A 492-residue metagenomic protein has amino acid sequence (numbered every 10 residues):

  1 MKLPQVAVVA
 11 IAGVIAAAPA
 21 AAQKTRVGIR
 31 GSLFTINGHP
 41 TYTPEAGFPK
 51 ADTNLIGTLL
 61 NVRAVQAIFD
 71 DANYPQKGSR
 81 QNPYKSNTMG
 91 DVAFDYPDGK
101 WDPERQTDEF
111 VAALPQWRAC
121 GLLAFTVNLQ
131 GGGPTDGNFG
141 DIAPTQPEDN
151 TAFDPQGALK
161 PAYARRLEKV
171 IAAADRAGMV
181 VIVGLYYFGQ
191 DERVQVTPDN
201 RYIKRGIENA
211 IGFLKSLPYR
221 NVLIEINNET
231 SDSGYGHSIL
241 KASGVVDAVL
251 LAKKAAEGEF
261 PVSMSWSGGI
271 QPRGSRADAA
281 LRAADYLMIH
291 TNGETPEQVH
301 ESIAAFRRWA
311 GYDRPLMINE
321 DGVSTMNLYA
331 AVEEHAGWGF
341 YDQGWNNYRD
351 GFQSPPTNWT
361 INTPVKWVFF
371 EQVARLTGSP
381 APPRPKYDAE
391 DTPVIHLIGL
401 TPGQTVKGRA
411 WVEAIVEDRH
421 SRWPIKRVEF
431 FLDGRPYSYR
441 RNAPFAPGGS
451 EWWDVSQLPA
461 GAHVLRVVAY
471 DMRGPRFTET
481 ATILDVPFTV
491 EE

Functional and structural regions predicted by a protein language model:
M1-V8: Bacterial N-terminal signal peptides that target proteins for export
I11-A20: Hydrophobic h-region of N-terminal signal peptides that target proteins for export in Gram-negative bacteria
A22-I29, R220, E417-H420, A469: Short linear motifs in intrinsically disordered
T25, S32-L33, P40-N73, N87-E104 (+3 more regions): Extended substrate-binding grooves/exosites of carbohydrate-active enzymes
T25-G28, S32, F488-E492: Low-complexity, Pro/Ser/Thr- and charge-rich linker/hinge segments at domain boundaries
R30, T35, H39-A283: Active-site mouth of glycoside hydrolases
R205-G206, I211, P218-F369: Extracellular glycoside hydrolase catalytic/binding regions
D388-E492: Long, low-complexity serine/threonine/glycine- and acidic-rich segments characteristic of extracellular
